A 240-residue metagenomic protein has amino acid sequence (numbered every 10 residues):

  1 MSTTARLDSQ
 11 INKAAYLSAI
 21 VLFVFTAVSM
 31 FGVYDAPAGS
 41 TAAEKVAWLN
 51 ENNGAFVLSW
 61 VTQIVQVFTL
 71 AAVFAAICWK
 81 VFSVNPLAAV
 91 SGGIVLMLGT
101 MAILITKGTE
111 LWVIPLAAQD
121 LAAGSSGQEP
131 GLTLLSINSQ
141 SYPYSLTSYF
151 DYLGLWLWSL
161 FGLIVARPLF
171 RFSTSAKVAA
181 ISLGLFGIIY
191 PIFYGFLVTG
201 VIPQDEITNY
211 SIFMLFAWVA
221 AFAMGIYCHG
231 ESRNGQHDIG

Functional and structural regions predicted by a protein language model:
S2-G240: Hydrophobic, aromatic-enriched alpha-helical segments typical of multi-pass transmembrane helices
